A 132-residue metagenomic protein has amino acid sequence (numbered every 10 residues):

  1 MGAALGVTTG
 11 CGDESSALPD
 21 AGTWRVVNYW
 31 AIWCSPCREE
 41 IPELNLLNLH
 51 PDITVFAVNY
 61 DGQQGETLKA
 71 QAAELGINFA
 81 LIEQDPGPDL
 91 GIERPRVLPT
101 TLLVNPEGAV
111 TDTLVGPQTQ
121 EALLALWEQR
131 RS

Functional and structural regions predicted by a protein language model:
M1-G2: N-terminal export leaders
T9-E14, S35: Bacterial signal peptide processing site
A17-R38: Short active-site neighborhood of thiol/selenol oxidoreductases, capturing the structured segment around
T23, D52-I53, N78-F79: A generic structural signal for alpha->beta connector loops
V26-V27, V55, T101: Hydrophobic beta-strand anchors of alpha/beta hydrolase catalytic cores
Y29-A31, V58-D61, Q84-D85, P117: Active-site-proximal beta-strand/loop segments in catalytic clefts of secreted hydrolases
R38-L75, P86-D89: Structural microenvironment flanking redox-active thiols in thiol-disulfide oxidoreductases
A73-I77, Q84-E128: Thiol/disulfide oxidoreductase modules built on the thioredoxin-like
